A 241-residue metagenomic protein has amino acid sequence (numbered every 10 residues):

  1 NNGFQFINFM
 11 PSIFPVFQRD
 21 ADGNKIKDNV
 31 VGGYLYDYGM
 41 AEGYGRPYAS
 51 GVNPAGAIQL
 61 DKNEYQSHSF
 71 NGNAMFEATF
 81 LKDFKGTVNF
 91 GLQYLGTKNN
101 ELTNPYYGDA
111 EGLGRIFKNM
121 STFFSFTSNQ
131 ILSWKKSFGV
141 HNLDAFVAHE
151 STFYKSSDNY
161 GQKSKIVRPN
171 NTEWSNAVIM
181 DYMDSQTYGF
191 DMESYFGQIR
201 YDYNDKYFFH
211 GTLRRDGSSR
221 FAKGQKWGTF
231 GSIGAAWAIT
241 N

Functional and structural regions predicted by a protein language model:
N1-S69, T87-E193, R220-A222, N241: Surface-exposed loop/interface segments of Gram-negative outer-membrane beta-barrel transport/assembly proteins
G72-A78, S128-W134, V147, G197-Y201 (+1 more regions): Residues on the lipid-exposed face of transmembrane beta-strands in outer-membrane beta-barrel proteins
M75, T79, K85-N89, N142-F146 (+3 more regions): Membrane-spanning beta-strand positions in outer-membrane beta-barrel proteins
T79-L81, S137-V140, N204, T240: Outer-membrane beta-barrel channels and translocator barrels
S194, G228-F230: Transmembrane beta-barrel architecture of outer membranes
G197-T212: Short, contiguous hydrophobic alpha-helices characteristic of membrane insertion segments
R214-S219: A short, flexible beta-alpha/helix-coil linker loop
K223-W227: Short glycine/threonine-rich loop-to-helix capping motif typified by GTGT followed within a few residues by an Asp-Pro
